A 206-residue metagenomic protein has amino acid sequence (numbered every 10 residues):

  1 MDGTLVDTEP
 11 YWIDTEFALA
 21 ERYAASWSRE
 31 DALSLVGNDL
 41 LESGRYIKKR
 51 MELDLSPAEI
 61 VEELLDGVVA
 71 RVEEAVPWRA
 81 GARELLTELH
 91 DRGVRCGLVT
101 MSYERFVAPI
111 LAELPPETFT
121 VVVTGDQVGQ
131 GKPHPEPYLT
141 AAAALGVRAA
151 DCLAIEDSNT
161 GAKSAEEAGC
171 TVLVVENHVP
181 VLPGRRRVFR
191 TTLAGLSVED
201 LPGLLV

Functional and structural regions predicted by a protein language model:
M1-R92, R105: N-terminal helical cap/lid subdomain that shapes the substrate entry/recognition surface in HAD-like hydrolases
D7, L98-T100, V174: Hydrophobic residues in well-ordered beta-strands that form the structural core
P10-Y11, E59, T100-S102, K132 (+1 more regions): A generic alpha-helix signature
F17, A25-S26, D66-V68, G97 (+3 more regions): Homeobox/homeodomain signature
L35, V99-M101, I155: Structural motif
W78, V99, Q130: Residue-level marker of regulatory loop/turn positions in helix-turn-helix DNA-binding domains and in histidine
T87-H90, V94, Y103-V206: Asp-based, Mg2+/Mn2+-dependent phosphohydrolase catalytic module
